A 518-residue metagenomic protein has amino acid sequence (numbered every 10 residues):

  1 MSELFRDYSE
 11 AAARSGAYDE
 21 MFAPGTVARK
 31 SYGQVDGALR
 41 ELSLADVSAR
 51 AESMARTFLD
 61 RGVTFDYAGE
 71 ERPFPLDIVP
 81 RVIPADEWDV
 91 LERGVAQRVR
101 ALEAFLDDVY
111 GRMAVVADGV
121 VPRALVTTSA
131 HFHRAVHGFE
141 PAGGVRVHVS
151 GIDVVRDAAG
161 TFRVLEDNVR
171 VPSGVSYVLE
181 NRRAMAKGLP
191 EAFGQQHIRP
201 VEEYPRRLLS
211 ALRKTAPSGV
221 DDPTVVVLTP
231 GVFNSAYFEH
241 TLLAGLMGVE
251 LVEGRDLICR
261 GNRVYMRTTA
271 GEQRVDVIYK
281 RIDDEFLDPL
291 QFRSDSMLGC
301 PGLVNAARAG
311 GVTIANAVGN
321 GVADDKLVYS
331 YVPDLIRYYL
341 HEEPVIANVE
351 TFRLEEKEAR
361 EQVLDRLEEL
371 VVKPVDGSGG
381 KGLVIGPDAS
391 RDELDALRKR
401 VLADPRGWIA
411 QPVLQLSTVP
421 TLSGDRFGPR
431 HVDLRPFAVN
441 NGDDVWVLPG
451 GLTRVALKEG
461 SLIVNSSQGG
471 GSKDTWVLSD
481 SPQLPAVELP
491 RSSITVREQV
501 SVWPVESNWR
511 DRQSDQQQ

Functional and structural regions predicted by a protein language model:
M1-Q518: Preference for protein termini
